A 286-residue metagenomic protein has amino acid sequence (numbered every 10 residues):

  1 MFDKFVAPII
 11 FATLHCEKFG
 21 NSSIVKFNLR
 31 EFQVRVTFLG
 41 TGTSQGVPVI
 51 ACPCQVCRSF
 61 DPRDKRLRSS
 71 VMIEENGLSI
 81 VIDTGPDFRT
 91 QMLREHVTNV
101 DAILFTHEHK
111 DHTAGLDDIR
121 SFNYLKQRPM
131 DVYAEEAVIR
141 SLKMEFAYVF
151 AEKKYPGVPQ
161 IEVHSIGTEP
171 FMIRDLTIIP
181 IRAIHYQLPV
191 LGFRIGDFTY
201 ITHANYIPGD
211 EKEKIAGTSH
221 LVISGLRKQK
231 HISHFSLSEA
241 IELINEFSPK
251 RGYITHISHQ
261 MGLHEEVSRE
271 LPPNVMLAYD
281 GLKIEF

Functional and structural regions predicted by a protein language model:
F5, F19, F27: Cationic, low-complexity basic patches in intrinsically disordered or flexible, solvent-exposed regions
F27-I82, P86-E95, I161-D210, D280-F286: Core dinuclear metal-dependent hydrolase active-site scaffold
G77-A134, T218-H220: Active-site metal-binding motif and surrounding structural segment of the metallo-beta-lactamase
V81-G85, D101-H109, E135, T199-A204 (+3 more regions): Active-site neighborhood of phospho(di)ester-bond hydrolases with catalytic His/Asp-centered motifs
K126-M130, V138-V163: Active-site neighborhood of divalent metal-dependent phosphoester bond hydrolases
P208-F286: Binuclear metal-ion centers of metallo-dependent hydrolases, dominated by the metallo-beta-lactamase
